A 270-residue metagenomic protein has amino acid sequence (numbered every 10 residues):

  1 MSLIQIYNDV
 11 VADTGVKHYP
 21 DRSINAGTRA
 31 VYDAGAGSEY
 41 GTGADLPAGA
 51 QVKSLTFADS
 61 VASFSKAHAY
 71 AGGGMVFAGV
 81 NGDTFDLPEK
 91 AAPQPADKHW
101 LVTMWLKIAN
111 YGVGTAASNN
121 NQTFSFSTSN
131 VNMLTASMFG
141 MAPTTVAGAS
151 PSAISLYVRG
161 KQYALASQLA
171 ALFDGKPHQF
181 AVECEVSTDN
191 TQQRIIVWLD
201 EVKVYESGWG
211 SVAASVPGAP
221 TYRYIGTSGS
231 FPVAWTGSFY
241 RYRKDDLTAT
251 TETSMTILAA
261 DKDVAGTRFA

Functional and structural regions predicted by a protein language model:
M1-A26, R241-A270: Extended recognition patches within non-cytosolic domains
I24-A26, D83-V102, G114, Q168-H178 (+1 more regions): Extracellular/lumenal carbohydrate-interaction signature centered on repeated Trp-anchored short motifs
G27-S65, E252-I257: Short, tryptophan-glycine- and acidic/Ser/Thr-enriched carbohydrate-recognition patches
A30-D33, V102-A109, F180-V182, F239-R243: Short hydrophobic/aromatic patches on beta-strands that form ligand-binding or substrate-lining surfaces
G41, A48, V52, T56 (+2 more regions): Extracellular glycan-recognition modules
V102-M104, G175-T188, I195-V197: Short tryptophan-centered beta-strand motifs in secreted/extracellular beta-sheet-rich domains of glycan-recognition
A153-Q179: Short, aromatic/His-centered strand-loop micro-motif at the edge of beta-sheets
V204-Y240: Flexible glycan-contacting loops in extracellular carbohydrate-active proteins
